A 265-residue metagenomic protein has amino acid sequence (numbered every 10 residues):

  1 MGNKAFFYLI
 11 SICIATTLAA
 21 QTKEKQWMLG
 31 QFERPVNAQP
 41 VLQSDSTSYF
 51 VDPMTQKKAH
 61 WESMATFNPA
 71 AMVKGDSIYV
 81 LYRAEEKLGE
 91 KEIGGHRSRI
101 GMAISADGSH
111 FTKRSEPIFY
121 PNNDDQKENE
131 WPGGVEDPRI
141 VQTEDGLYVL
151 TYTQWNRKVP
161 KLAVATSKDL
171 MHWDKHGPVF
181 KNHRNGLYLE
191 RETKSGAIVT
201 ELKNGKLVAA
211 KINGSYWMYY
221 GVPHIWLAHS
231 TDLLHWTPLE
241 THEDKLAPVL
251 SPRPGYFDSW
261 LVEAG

Functional and structural regions predicted by a protein language model:
M1-K23: Bacterial Sec-dependent N-terminal signal peptides
Q21-G133, V141-E263: Beta-rich carbohydrate-recognition and catalytic domains
P138: Conserved GNAT-family N-acetyltransferase fold
